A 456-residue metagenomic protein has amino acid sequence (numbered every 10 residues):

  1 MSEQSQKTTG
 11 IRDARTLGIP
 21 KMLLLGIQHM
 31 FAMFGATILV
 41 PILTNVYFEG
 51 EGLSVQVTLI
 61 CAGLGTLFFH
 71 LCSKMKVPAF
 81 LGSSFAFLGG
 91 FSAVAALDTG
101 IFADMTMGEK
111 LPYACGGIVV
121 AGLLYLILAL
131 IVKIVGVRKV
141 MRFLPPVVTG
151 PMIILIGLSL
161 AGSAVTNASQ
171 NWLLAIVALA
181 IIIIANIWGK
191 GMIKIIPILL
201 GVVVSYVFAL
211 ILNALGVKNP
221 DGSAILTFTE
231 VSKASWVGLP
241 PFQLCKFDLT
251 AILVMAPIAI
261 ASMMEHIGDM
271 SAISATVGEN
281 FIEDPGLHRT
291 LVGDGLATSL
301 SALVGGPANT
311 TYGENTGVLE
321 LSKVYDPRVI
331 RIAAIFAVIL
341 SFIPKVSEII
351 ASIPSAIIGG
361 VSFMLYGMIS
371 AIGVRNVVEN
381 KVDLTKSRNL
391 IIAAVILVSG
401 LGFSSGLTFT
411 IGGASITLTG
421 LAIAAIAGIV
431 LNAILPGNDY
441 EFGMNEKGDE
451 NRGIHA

Functional and structural regions predicted by a protein language model:
M1-A79, G89-G108: N-terminal signal-anchor module of multipass membrane proteins
M1-L25, V217-P241, A275-I282, T290 (+1 more regions): Intrinsically disordered, low-complexity non-transmembrane regions of multi-pass membrane transporters
S5-K7, G35-P41, A178-A185, I196 (+3 more regions): Juxtamembrane interface elements at the cytosolic ends of transmembrane helices in multi-pass membrane proteins
T37-I38, S205-L210, A214-V217, G222-A302 (+1 more regions): Membrane-embedded hairpin module used as a gating/binding unit in multi-pass transport and secretion proteins
N45-H70, P257-P327, E450, H455: Membrane-embedded helical hairpins/re-entrant loop segments and their flanking transmembrane helices within multi-pass
G52-Q56, M75-L88, V140-T149, K194-L200 (+4 more regions): Short, non-helical or kinked segments that cap or interrupt transmembrane helices
S92-A96, N186, N315-I330, F336-S341: Interfacial segments of multi-pass membrane proteins
A96, E109-L215, A334-E446: Membrane-embedded alpha-helical modules
